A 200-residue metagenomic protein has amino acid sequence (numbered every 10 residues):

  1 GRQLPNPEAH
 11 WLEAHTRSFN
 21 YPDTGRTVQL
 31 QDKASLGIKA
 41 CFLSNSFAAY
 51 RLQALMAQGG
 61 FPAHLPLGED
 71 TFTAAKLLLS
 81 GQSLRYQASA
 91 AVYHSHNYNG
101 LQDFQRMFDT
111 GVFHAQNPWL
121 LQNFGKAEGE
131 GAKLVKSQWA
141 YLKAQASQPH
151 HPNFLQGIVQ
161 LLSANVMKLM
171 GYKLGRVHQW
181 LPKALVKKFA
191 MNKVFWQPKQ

Functional and structural regions predicted by a protein language model:
G1-A14: Conserved donor NDP-sugar-binding/catalytic core segment of glycosyltransferases
G1-R2, R17-A40: Short, flexible, basic/aromatic active-site loop/helix in glycosyltransferases
S44-G59: Conserved nucleotide-sugar donor-binding and metal-coordinating catalytic region shared by glycosyltransferases
Q53, F72, A91: Active-site phosphate/pyrophosphate-handling residues
L67-T73: Acidic donor-binding loop at a coil-to-helix junction in glycosyltransferase catalytic cores that engages
T73-K76, Q82: Short active-site alpha-helical segment characteristic of glycosyltransferases and processive polysaccharide synthases
L84, A91-K168: Active-site-adjacent helix/loop segment of glycosyltransferases that harbors family-specific signature motifs
L161-Q200: Juxtamembrane C-terminal module of membrane proteins
